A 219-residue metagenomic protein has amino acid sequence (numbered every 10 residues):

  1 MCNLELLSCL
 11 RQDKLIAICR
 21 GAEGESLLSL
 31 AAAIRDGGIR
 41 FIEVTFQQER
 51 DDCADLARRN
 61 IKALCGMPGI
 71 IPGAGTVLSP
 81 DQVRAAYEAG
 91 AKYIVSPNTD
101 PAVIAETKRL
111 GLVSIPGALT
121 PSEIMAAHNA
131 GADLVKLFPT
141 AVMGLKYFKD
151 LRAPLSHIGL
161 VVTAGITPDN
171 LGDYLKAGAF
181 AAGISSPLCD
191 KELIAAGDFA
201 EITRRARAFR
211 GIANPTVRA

Functional and structural regions predicted by a protein language model:
M1-A89, T99, R109, H157 (+2 more regions): Conserved N-terminal beta1-alpha1 strand-loop-helix module at the mouth
L15-C19, I42-V44, P72-G75, I94-V95 (+4 more regions): Hydrophobic faces of well-ordered beta-strands that scaffold small-molecule active sites in alpha/beta enzyme cores
G38, P68, G90, N98 (+5 more regions): Conserved functional loop/turn residues at catalytic and ligand-binding sites
F46, Y93-V103, L137-L145, A179-F199: Glycine-rich phosphate-binding active-site loops on the catalytic face of alpha/beta enzymes
S79-A89, S122-A130, Y147, I166-A182: Catalytic cores of alpha/beta
Y93, P97-V142: Histidine/lysine/aspartate-rich catalytic loop segments that bind and position anionic ligands
G131-K136, L151, S156-G159: A contiguous pocket-lining binding segment that forms or flanks enzyme active sites
